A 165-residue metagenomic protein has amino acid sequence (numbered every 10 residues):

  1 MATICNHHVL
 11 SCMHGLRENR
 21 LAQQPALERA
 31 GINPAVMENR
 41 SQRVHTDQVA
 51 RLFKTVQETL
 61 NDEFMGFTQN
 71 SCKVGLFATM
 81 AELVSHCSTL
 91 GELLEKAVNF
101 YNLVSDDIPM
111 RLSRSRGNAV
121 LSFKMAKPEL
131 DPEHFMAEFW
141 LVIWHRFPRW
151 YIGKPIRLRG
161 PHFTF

Functional and structural regions predicted by a protein language model:
M1-L121, M136, R157-G160: N-terminal low-complexity or simple alpha-helical regulatory segments that function as activation/interaction modules
P109-F165: DNA-contacting interfaces and partner/effector-binding or oligomerization modules in DNA-centric proteins
